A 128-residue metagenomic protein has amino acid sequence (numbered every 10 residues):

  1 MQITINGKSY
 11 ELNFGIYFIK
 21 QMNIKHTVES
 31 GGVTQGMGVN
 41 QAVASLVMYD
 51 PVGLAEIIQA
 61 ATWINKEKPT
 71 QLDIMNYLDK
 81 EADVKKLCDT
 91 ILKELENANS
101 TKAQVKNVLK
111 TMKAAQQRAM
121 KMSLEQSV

Functional and structural regions predicted by a protein language model:
M1-S9, S30-L46, I64-V128: Charged interaction scaffolds used for protein-protein
L12-A61: A contiguous binding-surface segment within folded domains or other stable secondary-structure elements
